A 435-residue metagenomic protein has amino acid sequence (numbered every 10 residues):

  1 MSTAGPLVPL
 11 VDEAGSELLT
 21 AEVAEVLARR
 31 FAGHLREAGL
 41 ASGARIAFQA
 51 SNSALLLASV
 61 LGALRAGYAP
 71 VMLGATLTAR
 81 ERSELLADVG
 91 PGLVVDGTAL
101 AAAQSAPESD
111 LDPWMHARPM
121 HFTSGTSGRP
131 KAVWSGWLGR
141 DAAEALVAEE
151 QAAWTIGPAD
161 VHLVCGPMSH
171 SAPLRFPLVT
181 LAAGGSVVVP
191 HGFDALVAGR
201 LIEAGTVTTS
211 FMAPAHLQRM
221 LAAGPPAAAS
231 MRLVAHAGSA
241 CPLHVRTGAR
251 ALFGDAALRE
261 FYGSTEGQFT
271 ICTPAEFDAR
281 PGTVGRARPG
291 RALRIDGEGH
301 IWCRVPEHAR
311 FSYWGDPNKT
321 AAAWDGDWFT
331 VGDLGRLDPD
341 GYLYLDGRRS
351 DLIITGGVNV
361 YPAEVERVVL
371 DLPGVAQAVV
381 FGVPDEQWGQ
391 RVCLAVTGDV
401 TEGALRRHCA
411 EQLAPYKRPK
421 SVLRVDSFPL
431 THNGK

Functional and structural regions predicted by a protein language model:
A4-V8, Q104-F122, G128-R129, T155-V161: Conserved pre-ATP/AMP-binding loop-to-beta segment of ANL
V8-A47, S53, S83: Conserved AMP-binding/adenylate-forming core of the ANL superfamily
T20-E22, R118-A145: Conserved AMP-binding A3 loop
H34-L77, N359: Conserved AMP-binding/adenylate-forming
E144-V161, S169-T208: Conserved AMP-binding/adenylation subdomain of ANL enzymes
A182, T209, A223-R280, A292: Gly/Ser/Thr-rich phosphate-binding loop
S210, G263, S312, L334-R418 (+1 more regions): AMP-binding/adenylate-forming catalytic core of the ANL superfamily
A287, G297-A323, V360: Conserved ATP/PPi-binding loop(s) of AMP-dependent carboxylate-activating enzymes
